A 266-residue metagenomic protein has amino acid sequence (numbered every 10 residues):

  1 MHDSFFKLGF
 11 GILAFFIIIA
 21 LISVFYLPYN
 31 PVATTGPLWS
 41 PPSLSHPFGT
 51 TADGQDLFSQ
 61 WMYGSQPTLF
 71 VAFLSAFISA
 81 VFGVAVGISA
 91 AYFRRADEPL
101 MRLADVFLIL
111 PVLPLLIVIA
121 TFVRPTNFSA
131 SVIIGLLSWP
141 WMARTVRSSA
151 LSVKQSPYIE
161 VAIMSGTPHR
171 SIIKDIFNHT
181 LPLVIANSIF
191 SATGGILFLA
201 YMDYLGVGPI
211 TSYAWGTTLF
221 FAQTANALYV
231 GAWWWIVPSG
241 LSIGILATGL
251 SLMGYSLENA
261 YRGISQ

Functional and structural regions predicted by a protein language model:
M1-P31, L103, I245: N-terminal signal-anchor/first transmembrane alpha helix
S23-Y26, V71-D105, I117: Transmembrane-helix boundary motif in ABC transporter permease subunits
P47-T50, A91-Y92, A96-V153: Generic hydrophobic transmembrane alpha-helix motif, especially the helices
Q66-F82, R170-Y201: Transmembrane alpha-helices
A76, P125-I173, L183-A192: Membrane-cytosol interface at the C-terminal ends of specific transmembrane alpha-helices in multi-pass membrane
I117, T126, S131, G135 (+1 more regions): Non-cytoplasmic
T121-F122, A150, F198-P238: Glycine-rich helix-loop "coupling/hinge" segments at transmembrane-helix boundaries in multipass transporters
L137, I189, A232-Q266: C-terminal transmembrane helix and the adjacent membrane-cytosol boundary/short C-terminal tail of inner/organellar
